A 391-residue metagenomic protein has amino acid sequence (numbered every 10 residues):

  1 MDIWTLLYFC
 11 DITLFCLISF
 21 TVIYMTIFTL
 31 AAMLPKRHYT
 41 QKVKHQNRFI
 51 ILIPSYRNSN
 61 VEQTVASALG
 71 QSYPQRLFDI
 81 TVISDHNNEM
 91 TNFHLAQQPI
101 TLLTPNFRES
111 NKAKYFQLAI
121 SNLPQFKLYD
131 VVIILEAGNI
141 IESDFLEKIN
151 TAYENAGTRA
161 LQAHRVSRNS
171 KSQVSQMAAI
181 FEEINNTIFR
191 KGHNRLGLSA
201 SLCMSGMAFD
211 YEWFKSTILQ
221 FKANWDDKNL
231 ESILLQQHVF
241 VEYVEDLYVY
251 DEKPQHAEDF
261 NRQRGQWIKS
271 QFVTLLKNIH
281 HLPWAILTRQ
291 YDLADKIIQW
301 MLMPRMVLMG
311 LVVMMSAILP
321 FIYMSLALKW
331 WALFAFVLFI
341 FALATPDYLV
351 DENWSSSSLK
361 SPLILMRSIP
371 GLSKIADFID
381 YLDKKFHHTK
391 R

Functional and structural regions predicted by a protein language model:
M1-Q63: N-proximal low-complexity "stem/linker" segments adjacent to membrane-targeting elements
L30-L34, K42-V43, Q299-D380: Membrane-embedded multi-pass helical conduit in multi-pass membrane proteins, especially envelope-biosynthetic
S67-L77: Short, acidic, metal-binding catalytic loop of nucleotide-sugar glycosyltransferases
I83-N92, N106-E109, I140: A conserved acidic beta->alpha catalytic loop
E109-Y115, A119, L123, S143 (+4 more regions): Long helical/loop segments within the catalytic core of UDP-sugar-dependent glycosyltransferases, especially the large
F126-I140: Short beta-strand-to-loop acidic/aromatic patch adjacent to the donor-nucleotide binding site
N224-L230: Acidic donor-binding loop at a coil-to-helix junction in glycosyltransferase catalytic cores that engages
E231-Y250: Catalytic donor-sugar/metal-binding loop of nucleotide-sugar-dependent glycosyltransferases
